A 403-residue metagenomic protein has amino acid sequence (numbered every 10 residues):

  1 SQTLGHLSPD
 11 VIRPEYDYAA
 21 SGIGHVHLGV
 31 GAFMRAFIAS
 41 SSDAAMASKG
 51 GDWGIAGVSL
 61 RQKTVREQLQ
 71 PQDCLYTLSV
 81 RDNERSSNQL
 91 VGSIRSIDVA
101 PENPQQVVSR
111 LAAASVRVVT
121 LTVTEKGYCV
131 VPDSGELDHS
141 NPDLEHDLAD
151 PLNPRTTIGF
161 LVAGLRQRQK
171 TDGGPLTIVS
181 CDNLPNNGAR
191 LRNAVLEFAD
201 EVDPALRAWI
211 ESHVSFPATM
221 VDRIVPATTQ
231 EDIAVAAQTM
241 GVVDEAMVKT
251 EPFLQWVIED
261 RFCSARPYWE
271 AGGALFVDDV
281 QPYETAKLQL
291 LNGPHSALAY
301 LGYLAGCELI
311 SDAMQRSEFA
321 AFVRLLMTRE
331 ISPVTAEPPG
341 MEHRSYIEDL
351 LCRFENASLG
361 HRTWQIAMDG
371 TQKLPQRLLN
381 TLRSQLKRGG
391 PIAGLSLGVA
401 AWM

Functional and structural regions predicted by a protein language model:
S1-M403: Substrate/ligand-engaging "lid" and interaction regions
